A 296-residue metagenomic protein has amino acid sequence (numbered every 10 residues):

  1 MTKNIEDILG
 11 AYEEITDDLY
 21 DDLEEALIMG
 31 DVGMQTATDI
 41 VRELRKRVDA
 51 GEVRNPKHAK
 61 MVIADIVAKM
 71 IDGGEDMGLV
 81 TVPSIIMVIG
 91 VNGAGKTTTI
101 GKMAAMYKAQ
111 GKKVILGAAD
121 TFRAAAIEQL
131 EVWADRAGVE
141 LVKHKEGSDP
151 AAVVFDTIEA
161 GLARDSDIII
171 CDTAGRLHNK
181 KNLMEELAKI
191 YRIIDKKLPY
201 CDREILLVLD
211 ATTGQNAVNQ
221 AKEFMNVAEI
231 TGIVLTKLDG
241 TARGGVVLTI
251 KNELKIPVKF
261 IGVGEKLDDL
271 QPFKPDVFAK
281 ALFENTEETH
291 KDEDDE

Functional and structural regions predicted by a protein language model:
T2-A119, A126-C171: Primarily NTPase-proximal linker/entry elements flanking Walker-type ATP/GTP-binding cores
D31-G33, I230, E288: A general structural signal for well-ordered secondary-structure junctions
M34-T36, R123, D239, L267: Short hydrophobic/aromatic residue motifs in ordered secondary structure
I89-G90, D172, V208, G262: Short beta-strand segments
A119-F122, E146, T212, L238: Structured loop/turn residues at secondary-structure junctions
Q129, P150-R164, H178-E284: Conserved catalytic-core segment of NTP-binding enzymes
A174-R176: Short glycine-rich anion-binding loops that position phosphate/pyrophosphate groups of nucleotides and phosphorylated
T289-E296: Short acidic DE-rich linear segments
